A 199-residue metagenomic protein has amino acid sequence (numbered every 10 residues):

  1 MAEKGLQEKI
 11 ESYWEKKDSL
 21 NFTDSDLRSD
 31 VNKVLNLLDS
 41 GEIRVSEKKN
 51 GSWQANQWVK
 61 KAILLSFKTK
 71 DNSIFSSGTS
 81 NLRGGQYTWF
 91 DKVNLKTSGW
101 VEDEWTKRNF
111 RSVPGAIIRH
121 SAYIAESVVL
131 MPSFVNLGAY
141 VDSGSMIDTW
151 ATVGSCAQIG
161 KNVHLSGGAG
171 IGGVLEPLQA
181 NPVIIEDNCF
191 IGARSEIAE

Functional and structural regions predicted by a protein language model:
M1-N109: Terminal amphipathic alpha-helical/low-complexity segments used for targeting or macromolecular assembly
T106, F110-E199: Structural signal for interior beta-strand "rungs" in well-ordered beta-sheet cores of soluble enzyme domains
